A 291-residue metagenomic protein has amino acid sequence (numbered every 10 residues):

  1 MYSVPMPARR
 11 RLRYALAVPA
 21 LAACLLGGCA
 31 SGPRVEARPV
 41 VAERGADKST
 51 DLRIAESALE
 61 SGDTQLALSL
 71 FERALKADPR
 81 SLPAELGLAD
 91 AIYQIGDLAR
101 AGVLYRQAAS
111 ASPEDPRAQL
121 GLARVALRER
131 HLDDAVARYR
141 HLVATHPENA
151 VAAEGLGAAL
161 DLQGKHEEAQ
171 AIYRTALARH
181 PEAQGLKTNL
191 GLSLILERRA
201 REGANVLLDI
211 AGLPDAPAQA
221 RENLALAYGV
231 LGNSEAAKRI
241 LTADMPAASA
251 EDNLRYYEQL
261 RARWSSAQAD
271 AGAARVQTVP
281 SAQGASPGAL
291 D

Functional and structural regions predicted by a protein language model:
A23-K48: Bacterial Sec signal peptide processing site at the extreme N-terminus
P33-R38, L213-D291: Terminal, low-structured helical/coil segments at or just beyond the last alpha-helical repeat
A42, R73-K76, R106-S110, R140-A144 (+3 more regions): Conserved structural position within tetratricopeptide repeats
L59, L86-Y93, L120-L127, D161 (+2 more regions): Position-specific recognition of the canonical hydrophobic site in helix A of tetratricopeptide repeat
S61-S69, Q94-Q107, E129-H141, Q163-T175 (+2 more regions): Structural signature of tandem alpha-helical TPR/SEL1-like repeats, specifically the intra-repeat loop/turn
